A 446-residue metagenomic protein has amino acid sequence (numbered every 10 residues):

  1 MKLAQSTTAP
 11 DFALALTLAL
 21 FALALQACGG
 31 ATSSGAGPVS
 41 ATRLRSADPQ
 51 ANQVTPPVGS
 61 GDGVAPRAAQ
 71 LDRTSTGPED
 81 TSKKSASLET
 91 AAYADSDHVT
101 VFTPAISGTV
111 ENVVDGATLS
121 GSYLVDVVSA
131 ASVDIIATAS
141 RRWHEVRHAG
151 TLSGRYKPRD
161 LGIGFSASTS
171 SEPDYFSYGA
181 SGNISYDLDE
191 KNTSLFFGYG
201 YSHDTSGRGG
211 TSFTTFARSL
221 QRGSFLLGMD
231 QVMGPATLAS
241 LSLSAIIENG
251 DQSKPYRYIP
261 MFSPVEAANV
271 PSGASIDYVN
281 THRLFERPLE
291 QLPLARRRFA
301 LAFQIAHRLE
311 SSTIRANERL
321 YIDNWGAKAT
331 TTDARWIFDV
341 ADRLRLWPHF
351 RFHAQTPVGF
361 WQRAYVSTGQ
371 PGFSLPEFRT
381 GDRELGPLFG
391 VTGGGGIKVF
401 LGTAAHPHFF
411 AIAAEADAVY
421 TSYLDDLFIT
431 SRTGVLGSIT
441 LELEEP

Functional and structural regions predicted by a protein language model:
M1-P78, P446: Cleavable N-terminal export/targeting peptides
G29, I184, A236, G395-V399 (+1 more regions): Outer-membrane beta-barrel "beta-signal"
R73-K83, V113-T118, D160, D189-T193 (+4 more regions): Short loop/turn motifs that connect adjacent beta-strands in outer-membrane beta-barrel proteins
K84, F102-I106, H148-L152, Y178-G182 (+8 more regions): Hydrophobic, lipid-facing positions within transmembrane beta-strands of outer-membrane proteins
A86-L88, L119-Y123, I163-A167, L195-Y199 (+5 more regions): Membrane-embedded beta-strand positions of outer-membrane beta-barrel proteins
T90-S96, V125-S129, P158-D160, T169-P173 (+9 more regions): Transmembrane beta-strands of outer-membrane beta-barrel pores
V110-N112, G154-P158, Y186-L188, Q231 (+6 more regions): Residue-level signature of outer-membrane beta-barrel architecture
D134-S140, I246-A302, A306, E318 (+3 more regions): Outer membrane beta-barrel transmembrane domains
